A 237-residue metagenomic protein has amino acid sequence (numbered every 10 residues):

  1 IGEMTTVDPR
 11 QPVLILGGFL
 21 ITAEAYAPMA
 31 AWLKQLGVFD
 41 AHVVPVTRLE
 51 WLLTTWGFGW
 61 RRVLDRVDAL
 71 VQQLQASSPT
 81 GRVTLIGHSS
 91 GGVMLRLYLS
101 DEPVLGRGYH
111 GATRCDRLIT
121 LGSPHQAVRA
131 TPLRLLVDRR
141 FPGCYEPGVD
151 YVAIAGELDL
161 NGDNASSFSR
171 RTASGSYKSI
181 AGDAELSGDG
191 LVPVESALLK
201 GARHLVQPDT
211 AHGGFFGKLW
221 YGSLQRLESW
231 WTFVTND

Functional and structural regions predicted by a protein language model:
I1-D237: Lipid deacylating catalytic domains
